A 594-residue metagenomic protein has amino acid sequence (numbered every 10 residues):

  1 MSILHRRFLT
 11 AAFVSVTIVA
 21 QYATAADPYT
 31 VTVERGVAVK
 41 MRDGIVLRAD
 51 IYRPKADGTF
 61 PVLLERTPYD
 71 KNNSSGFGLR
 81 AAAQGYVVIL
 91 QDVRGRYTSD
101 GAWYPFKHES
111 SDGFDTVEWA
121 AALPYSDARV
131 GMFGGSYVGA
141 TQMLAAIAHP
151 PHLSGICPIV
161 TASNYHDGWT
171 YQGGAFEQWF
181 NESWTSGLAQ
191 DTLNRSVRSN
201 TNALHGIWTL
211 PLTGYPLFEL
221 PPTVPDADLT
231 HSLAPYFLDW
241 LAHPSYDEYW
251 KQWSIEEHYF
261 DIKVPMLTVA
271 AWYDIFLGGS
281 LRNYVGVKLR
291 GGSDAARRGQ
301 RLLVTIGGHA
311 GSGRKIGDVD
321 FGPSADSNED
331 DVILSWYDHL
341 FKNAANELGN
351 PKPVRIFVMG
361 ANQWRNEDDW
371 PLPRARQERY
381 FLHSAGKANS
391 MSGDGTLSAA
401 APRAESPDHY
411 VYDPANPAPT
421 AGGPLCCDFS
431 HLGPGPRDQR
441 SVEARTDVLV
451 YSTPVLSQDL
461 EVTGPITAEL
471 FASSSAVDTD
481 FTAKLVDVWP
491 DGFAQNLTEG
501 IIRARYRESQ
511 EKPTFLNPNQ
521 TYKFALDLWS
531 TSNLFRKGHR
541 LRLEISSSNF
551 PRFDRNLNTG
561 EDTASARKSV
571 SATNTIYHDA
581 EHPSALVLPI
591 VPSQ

Functional and structural regions predicted by a protein language model:
A26-G58, S452-Q458, F471-A472, K512: N-terminal cap/lid segment of alpha/beta-hydrolase-fold proteins
P54-A122, N164, G168-Q172, F176-E177 (+9 more regions): Cap/lid segment of the alpha/beta-hydrolase catalytic domain
A83, I147-D261: Accessory cap/linker subdomain of secreted extracellular hydrolases
P124-Y137: Alpha/beta-hydrolase fold nucleophile elbow
G139-P150, L470: Short glycine-enriched nucleophile-adjacent loop and the immediately C-terminal alpha-helix near the catalytic center
N202-V224, D318-Q594: C-terminal, loop-rich substrate-recognition/catalytic regions characterized by aromatic stacking residues
I262, T268-A270: Short beta-strand/loop motif that positions the catalytic acidic residue of the alpha/beta-hydrolase fold
G278-Q300: Active-site-adjacent alpha-helix of alpha/beta-hydrolase-fold enzymes
